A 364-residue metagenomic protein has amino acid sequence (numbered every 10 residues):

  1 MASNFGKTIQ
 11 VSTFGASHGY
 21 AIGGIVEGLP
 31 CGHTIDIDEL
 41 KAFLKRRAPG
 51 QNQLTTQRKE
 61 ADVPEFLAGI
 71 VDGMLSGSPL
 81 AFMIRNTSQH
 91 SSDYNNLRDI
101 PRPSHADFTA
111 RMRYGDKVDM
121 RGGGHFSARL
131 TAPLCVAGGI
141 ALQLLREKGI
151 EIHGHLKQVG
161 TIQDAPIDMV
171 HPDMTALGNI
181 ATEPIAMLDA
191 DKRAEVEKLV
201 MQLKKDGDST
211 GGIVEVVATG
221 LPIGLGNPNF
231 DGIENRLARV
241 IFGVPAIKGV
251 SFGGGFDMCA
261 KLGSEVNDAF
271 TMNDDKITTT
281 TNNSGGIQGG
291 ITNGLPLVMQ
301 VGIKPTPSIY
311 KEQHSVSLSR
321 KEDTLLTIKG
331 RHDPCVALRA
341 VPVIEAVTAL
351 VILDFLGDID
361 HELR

Functional and structural regions predicted by a protein language model:
M1-R58: N-terminal, positively charged regions that mediate nucleic acid binding
Q10, F82, S308-R364: Internal helix-turn-beta structural module
Q10-G15, V118-L130, I223-N227, N282-I287 (+1 more regions): A short glycine/serine-rich beta->alpha loop
F14-Y20, G207-D323: Glycine-rich anion/phosphate-binding loop at the beta-strand->alpha-helix junction
Y20-G32, A128-I150, D231, N235-R239 (+3 more regions): Alpha-helical support elements that line or immediately flank enzyme active sites and cofactor-binding pockets
L44-T109: Glycine-rich, N-terminal phosphate-binding loop and its surrounding beta-alpha-beta segment
R98-G124, S315-H332: Short acidic, glycine/tyrosine-flanked loop/strand segments centered on an H-E-D-like triad
R113-G226: Glycine-rich, mobile lid/loop segments that gate access to catalytic sites or pores
